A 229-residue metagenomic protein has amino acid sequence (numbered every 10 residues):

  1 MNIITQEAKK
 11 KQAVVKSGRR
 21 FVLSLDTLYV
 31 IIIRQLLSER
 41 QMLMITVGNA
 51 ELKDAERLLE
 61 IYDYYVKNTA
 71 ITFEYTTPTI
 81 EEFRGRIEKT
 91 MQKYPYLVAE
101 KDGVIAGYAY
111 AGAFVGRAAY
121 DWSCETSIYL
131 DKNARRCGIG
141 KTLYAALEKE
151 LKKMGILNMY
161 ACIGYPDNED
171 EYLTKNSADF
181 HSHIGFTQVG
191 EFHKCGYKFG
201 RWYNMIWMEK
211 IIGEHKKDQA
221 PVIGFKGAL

Functional and structural regions predicted by a protein language model:
E7-T27, Q35: Positively charged N-terminal leader segments that act as targeting/secretion signals
T46-L58: A short beta-loop-alpha structural element at the N-terminal edge of CoA-dependent acyl/N-acetyltransferase catalytic
L59, D63-R86: Conserved GNAT-fold acetyl-CoA-binding loop/helix
T77-N133, E150, I211-E214: Acetyl-CoA-dependent GNAT
S127-R135, I163-N168: A short, internal acetyl-CoA/4′-phosphopantetheine-binding micro-motif in the GNAT/acyltransferase core
R136-K152, T174-D179: Conserved acetyl-CoA-binding loop-helix of GNAT-fold acetyltransferases
L151-L173: Conserved GNAT acetyl-CoA-binding A-motif
C162-G164, A178, S182-R201, G213-E214 (+1 more regions): Conserved catalytic-core motifs of GNAT/GCN5-like acyltransferases
